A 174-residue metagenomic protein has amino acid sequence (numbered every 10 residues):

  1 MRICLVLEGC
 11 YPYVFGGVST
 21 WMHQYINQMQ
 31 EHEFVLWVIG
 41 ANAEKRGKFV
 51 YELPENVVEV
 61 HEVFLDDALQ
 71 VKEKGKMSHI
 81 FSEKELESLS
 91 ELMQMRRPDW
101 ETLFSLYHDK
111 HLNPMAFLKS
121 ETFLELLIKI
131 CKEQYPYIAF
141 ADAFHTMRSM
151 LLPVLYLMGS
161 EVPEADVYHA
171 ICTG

Functional and structural regions predicted by a protein language model:
M1-C4: Extreme N-terminal starter segment of soluble prokaryotic enzymes
G9-T20: A short, glycine/small-residue-rich beta-strand->loop->alpha-helix junction that serves as a flexible
V18-M29: Short amphipathic alpha-helix
M29-V35: A generic structural motif
V35-V162: A conserved catalytic-core segment of Leloir-type glycosyltransferases
A165-Y168: Conserved acidic residues
A170-G174: Short His-centered aromatic/hydrophobic patch
